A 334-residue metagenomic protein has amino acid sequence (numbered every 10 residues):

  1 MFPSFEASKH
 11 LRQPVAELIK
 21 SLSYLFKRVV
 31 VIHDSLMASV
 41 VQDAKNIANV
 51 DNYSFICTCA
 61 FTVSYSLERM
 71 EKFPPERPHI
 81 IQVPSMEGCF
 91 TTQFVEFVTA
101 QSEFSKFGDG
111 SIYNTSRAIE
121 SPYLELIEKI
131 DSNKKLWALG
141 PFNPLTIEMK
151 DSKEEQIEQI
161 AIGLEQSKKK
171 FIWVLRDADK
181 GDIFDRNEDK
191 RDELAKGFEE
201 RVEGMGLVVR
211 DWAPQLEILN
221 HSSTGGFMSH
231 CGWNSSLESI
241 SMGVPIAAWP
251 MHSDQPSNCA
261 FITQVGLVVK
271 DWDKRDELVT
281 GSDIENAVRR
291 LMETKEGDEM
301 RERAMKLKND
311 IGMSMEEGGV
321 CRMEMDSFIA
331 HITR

Functional and structural regions predicted by a protein language model:
M1-S222, G226, H230, I240-M242 (+2 more regions): Nucleotide-sugar-dependent glycosyltransferase catalytic domains
